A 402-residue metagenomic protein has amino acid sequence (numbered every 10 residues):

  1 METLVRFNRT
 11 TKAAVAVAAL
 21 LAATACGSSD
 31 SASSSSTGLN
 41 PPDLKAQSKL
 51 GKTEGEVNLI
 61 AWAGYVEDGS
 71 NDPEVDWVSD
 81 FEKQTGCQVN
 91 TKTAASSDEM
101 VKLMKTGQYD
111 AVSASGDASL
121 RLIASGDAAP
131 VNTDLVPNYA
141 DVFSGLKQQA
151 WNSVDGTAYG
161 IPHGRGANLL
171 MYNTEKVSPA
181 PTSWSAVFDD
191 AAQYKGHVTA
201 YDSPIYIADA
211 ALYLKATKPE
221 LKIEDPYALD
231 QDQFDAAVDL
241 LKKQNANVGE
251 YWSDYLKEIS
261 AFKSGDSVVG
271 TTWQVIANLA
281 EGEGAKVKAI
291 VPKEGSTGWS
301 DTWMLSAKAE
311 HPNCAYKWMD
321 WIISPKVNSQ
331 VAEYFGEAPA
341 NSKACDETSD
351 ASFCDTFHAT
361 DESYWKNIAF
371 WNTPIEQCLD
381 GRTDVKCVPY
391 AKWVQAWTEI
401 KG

Functional and structural regions predicted by a protein language model:
L21-A25: C-terminal motif of bacterial Sec signal peptides marking the signal peptidase cleavage site
C26-S36: Bacterial lipoprotein signal-peptidase II cleavage site
N40-L122: Early extracytoplasmic/lumenal segment of secretory-pathway proteins
N58-D72, Q108, S113-A261: Extracytoplasmic ligand-binding site segments that recognize negatively charged/polar headgroups
A140-D141, D239-Q244, E283-M304: Periplasmic-binding protein-like
L169-K176, L212-L214, W299-H311, Q330-Y334: A bilobed periplasmic-binding-protein/Venus flytrap-type ligand-binding module shared by bacterial periplasmic
T297, S306-P374: Mature extracytoplasmic/periplasmic domains
N367-G402: Conserved C-terminal helix/tail region of periplasmic/extracytoplasmic solute-binding proteins
